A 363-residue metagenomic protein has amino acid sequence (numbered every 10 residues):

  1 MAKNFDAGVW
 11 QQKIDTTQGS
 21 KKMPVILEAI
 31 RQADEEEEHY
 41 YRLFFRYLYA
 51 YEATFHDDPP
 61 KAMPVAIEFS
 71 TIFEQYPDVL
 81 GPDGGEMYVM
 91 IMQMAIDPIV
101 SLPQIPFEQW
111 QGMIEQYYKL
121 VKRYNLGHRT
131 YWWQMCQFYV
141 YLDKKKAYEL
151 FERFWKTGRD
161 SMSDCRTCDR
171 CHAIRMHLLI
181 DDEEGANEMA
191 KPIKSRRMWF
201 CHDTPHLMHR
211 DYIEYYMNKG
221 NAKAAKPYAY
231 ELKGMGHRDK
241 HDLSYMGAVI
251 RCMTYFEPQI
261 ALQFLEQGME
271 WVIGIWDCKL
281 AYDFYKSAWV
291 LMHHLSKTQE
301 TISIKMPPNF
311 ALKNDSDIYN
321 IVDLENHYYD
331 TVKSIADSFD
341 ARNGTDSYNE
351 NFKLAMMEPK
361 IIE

Functional and structural regions predicted by a protein language model:
M1-W10, Y40-F44, M87-M94, Y124-W133 (+4 more regions): Generic helix N-cap/helix-start motif at coil->alpha-helix transitions
A7-D15, E28-R31, Y40-D58, G84-V100 (+2 more regions): Non-membrane alpha-helical segments in proteins
D15-E28, D58-Q75, L102-Q116, Y139-F154 (+3 more regions): Helix-turn-helix repeat elements of alpha-solenoid scaffolds
R31-H39, S70-V79, Y117-L126, E152-D164 (+4 more regions): Solenoid-like repeat scaffolds
Y51, Q137, R175, E214 (+2 more regions): Residue-level recognition of tetratricopeptide repeat
E115-E188, S195-R196, H206: Solenoidal tandem-repeat scaffolds enriched in leucines and small polar residues
A224-F310: Active-site/pore-lining binding-face segments in mid-to-C-terminal subdomains
E270-E363: C-terminal non-catalytic interaction modules
